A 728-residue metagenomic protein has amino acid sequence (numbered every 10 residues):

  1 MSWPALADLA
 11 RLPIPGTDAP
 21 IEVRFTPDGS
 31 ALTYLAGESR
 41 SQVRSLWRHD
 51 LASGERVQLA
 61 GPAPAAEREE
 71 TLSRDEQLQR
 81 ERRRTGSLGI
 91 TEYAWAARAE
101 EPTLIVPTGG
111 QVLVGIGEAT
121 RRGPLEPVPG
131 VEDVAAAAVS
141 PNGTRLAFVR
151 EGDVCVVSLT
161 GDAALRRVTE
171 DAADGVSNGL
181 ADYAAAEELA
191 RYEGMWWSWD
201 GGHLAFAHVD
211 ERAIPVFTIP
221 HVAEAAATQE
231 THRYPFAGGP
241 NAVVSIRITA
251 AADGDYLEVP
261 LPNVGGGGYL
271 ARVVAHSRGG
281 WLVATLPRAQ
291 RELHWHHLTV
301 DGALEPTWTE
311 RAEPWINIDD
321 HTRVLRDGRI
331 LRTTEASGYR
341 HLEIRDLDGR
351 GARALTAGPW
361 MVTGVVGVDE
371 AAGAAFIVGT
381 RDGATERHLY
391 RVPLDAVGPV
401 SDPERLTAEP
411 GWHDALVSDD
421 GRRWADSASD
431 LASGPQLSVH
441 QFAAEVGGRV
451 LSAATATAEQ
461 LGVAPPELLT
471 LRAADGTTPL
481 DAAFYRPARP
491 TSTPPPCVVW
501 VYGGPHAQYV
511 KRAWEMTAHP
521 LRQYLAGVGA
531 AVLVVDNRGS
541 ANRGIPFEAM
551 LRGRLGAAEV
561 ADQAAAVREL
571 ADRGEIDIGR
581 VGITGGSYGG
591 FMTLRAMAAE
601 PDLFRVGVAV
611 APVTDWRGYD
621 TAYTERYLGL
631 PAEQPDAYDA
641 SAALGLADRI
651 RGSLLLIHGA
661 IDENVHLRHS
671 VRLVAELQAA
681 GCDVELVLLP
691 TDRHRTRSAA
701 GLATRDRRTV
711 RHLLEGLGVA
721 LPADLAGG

Functional and structural regions predicted by a protein language model:
M1-R405, P410-D414, R422-R423, V719-G728: Beta-propeller folds
S45, G117-E118, V157-T160, A207 (+8 more regions): Short, solvent-exposed loop/turn and secondary-structure capping segments
A164, A303, A531, D683-E685: Conserved beta-strand segments of alpha/beta enzyme cores
D174-A181, A185, A453-G579, G586-S587 (+1 more regions): Cap/lid segment of the alpha/beta-hydrolase catalytic domain
L286, S429, W500-G504, S587 (+1 more regions): Glycine-rich His-Gly loop
A432-P435, A443-R449, T455-L469, P722-G728: A domain-start/cap signature at the N-terminus of enzymes
V534-G728: Active-site-proximal cap/loop segments of hydrolase catalytic domains
